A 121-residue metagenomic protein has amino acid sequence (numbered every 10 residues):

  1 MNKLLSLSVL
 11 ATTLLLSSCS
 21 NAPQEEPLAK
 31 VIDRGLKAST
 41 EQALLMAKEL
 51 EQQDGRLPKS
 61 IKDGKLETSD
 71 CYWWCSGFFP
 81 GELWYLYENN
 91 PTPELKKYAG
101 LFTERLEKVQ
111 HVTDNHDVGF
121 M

Functional and structural regions predicted by a protein language model:
M1-N2, S20: Generic cytosolic/nucleocytoplasmic N-terminal low-complexity/intrinsically disordered segments
N2-V9: Sec-dependent signal peptide recognition, specifically the positively charged N-region followed immediately by
L16-S18: C-terminal motif of bacterial Sec signal peptides marking the signal peptidase cleavage site
P23-M121: Glycan-recognition and catalytic cores of secretory/periplasmic carbohydrate-active enzymes
